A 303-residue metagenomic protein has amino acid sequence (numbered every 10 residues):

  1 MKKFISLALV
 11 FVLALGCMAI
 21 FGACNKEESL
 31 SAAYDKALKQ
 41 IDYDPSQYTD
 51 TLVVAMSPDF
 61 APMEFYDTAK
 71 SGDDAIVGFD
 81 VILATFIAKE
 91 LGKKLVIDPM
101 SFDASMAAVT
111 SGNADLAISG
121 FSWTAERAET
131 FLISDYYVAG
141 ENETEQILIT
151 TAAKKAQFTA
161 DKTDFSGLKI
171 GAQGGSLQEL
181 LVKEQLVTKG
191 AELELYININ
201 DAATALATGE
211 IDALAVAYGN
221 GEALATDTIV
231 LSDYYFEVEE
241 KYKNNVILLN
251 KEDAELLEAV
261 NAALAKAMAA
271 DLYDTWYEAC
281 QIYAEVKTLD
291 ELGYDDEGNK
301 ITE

Functional and structural regions predicted by a protein language model:
A19-A23: C-terminal motif of bacterial Sec signal peptides marking the signal peptidase cleavage site
N25-A32, V81-E90, A152-A156, L168-K169 (+2 more regions): Extended ligand-binding regions for polar small-molecule ligands
E27-A33, D44, G175-Y196, Y234-Y235 (+1 more regions): Ligand-binding clefts/hinges and TM-proximal coupling segments of bilobed small-molecule sensing domains
A32-F121: Extracytoplasmic small-molecule ligand-binding "clamshell" domains of the periplasmic binding protein/Venus flytrap
V54, P58-A61, D73-K89, F121 (+4 more regions): Bilobed "Venus flytrap"/periplasmic-binding protein-like clamshell domains and structurally analogous long
P58, A139-T150, Y218-L264, A284-E303: Periplasmic-binding protein-like
T85, K94-D164: Acidic, polar ligand-binding/catalytic clefts
A104, T110, G120-T130, K183-Q185 (+2 more regions): A ligand-binding cleft/hinge motif common to bilobed small-molecule-binding domains
